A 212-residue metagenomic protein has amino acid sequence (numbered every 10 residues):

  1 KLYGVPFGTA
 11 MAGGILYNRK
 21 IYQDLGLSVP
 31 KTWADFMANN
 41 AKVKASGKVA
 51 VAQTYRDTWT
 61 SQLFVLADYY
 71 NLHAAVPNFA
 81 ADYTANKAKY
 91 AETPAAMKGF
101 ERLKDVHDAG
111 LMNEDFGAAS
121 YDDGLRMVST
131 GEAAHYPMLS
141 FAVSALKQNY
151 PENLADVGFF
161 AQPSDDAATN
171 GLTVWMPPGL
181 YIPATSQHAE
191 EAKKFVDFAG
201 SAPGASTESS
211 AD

Functional and structural regions predicted by a protein language model:
K1-K31, M37, D57-T84, V174-I182: Periplasmic solute-binding protein
D24, A109, Q148-A211: Extracytoplasmic/periplasmic substrate-recognition and gating elements
D24-V29, K104-A118, E132, N149-V157: A local structural motif
K31-A38, D115-S129: Short helix-initiation/N-cap motifs at beta->coil->alpha
N40-K42, T84-F116: Glycine-centered hinge/linker elements that transmit conformational signals in sensory and ligand-binding systems
S46-A50, S129-M138, A155: Alpha-to-beta junction loops
L72-K98, Q148-E152, A161-G171: Short, solvent-exposed loop/beta-turn-alpha elements that line the ligand-binding surface or hinge of extracytoplasmic
Y121, M138-V143, M176-P178: Beta->alpha turn/N-cap motifs
